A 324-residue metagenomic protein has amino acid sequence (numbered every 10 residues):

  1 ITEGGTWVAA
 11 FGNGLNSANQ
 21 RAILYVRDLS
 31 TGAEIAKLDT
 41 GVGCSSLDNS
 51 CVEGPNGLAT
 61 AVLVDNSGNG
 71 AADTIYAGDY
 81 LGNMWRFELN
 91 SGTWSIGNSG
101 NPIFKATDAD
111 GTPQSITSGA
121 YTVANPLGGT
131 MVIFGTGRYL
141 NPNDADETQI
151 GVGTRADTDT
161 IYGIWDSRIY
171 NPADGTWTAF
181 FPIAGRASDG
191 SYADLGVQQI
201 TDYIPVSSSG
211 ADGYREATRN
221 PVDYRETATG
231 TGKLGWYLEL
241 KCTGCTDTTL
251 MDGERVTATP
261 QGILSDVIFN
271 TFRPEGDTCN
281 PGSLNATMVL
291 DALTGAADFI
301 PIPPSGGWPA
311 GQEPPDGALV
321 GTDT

Functional and structural regions predicted by a protein language model:
I1-T324: Beta-propeller fold recognition
